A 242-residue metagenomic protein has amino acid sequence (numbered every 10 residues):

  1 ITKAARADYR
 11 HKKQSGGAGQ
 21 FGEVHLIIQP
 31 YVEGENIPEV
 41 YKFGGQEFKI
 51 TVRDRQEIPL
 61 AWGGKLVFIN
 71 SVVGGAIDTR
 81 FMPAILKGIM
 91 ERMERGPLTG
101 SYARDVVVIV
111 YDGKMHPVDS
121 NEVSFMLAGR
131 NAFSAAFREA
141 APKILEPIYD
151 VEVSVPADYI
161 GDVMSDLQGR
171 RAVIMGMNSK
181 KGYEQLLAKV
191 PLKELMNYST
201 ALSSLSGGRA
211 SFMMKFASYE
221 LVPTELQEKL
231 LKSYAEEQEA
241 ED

Functional and structural regions predicted by a protein language model:
I1-D242: Accessory interaction regions appended to the cores of large information-processing enzymes
